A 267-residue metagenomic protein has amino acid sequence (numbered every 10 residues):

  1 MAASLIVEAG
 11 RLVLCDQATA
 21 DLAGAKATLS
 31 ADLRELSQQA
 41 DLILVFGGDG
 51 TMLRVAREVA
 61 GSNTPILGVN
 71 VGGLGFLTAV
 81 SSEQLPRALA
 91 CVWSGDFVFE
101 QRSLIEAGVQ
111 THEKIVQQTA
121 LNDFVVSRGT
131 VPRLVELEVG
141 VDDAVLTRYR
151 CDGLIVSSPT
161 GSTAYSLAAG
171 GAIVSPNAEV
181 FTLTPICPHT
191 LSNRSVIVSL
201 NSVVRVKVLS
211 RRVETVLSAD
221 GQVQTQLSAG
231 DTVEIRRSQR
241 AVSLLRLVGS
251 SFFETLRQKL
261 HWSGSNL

Functional and structural regions predicted by a protein language model:
M1-L42, E83-V98, V109-Q118, V248: ATP/NTP phosphate-donor binding region
A25, R54-A56, L77-T78, E136 (+3 more regions): Short glycine-/acidic-enriched loop or helix-start segments at secondary-structure transitions that form or flank
V45-D49, A56-E58: N-terminal glycine-rich "phosphate-gripper" loop used for MgATP/nucleotide binding and carboxylate activation
D49-T51, L74, T160-S162: Short glycine-rich anion-binding loops that position phosphate/pyrophosphate groups of nucleotides and phosphorylated
R54, V59-V69: Gly/Ser-rich helix-loop-strand patches that form or flank binding pockets for ribonucleotide-derived cofactors
G73-D152: Catalytic core of DAGKc-family lipid kinases
V126, D142-V145, N193-L267: ATP/nucleoside-binding phosphotransfer catalytic cores, i.e., glycine-rich phosphate-binding loops
L134, T147-S192: Gly/Ser/Thr-rich active-site loops/lids in small-molecule metabolic enzymes that frequently grip phosphoryl groups
